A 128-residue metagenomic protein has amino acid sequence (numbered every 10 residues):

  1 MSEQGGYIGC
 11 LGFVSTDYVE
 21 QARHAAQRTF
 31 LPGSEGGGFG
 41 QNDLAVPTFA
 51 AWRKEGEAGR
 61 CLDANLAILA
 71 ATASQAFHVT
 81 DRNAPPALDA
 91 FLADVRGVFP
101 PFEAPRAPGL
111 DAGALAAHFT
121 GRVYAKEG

Functional and structural regions predicted by a protein language model:
M1-G128: C-terminal auxiliary extensions adjacent to catalytic cores
